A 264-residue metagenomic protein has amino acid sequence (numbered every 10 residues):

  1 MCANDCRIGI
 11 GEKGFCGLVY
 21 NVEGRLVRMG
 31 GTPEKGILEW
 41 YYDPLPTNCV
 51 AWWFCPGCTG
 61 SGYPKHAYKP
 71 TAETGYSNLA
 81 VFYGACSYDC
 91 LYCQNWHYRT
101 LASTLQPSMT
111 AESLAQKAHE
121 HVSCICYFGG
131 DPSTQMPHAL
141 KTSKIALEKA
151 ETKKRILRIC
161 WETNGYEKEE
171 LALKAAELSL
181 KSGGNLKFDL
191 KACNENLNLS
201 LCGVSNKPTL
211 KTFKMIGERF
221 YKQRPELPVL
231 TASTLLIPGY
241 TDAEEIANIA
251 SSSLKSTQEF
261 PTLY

Functional and structural regions predicted by a protein language model:
C2, C6, C16, C86 (+1 more regions): Short cysteine clusters
C6, T71-E73, K222: Generic marker of residues within folded, mature protein domains
E12-Y20: Cysteine-rich micro-motifs
G17, F82, S233: Residues in well-ordered beta-strands of folded domains
N21-S182: Conserved Radical SAM active-site core
S108-Y264: Conserved AdoMet/S-adenosylmethionine-binding subsite of the radical SAM
